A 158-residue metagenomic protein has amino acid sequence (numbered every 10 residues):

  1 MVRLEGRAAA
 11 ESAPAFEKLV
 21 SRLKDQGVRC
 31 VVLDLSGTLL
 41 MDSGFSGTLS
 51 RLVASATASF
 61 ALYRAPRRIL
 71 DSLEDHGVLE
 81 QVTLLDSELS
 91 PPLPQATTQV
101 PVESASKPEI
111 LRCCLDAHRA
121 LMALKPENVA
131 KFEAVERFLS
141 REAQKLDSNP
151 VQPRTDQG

Functional and structural regions predicted by a protein language model:
M1-L39, A54-G158: STAS-like cytosolic regulatory interaction modules
M41-F45: Conserved phosphotransfer microenvironments
S46-L52: Histidine-anchored nucleotide/phosphate-binding helix
